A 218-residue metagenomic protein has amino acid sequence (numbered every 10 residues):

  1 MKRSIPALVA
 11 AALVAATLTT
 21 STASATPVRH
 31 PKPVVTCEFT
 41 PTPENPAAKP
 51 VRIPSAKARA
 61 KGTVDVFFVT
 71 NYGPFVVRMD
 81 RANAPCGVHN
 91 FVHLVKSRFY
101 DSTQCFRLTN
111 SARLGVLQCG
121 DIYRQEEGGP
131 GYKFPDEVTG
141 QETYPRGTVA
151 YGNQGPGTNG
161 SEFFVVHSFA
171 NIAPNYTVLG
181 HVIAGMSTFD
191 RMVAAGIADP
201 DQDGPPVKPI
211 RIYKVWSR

Functional and structural regions predicted by a protein language model:
K2-L8, L18-R218: Cyclophilin-like peptidyl-prolyl cis-trans isomerases
